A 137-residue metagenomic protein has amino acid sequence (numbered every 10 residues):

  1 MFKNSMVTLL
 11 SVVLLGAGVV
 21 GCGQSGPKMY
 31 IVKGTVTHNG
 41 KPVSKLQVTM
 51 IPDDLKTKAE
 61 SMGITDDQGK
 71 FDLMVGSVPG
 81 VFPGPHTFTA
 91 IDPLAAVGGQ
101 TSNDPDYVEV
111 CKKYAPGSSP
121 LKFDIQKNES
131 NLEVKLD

Functional and structural regions predicted by a protein language model:
M1-V20: Sec-dependent bacterial lipoprotein signal peptides
C22-D137: Beta-strand-dominated extracellular/periplasmic modules and repeats in secreted or surface-exposed proteins
